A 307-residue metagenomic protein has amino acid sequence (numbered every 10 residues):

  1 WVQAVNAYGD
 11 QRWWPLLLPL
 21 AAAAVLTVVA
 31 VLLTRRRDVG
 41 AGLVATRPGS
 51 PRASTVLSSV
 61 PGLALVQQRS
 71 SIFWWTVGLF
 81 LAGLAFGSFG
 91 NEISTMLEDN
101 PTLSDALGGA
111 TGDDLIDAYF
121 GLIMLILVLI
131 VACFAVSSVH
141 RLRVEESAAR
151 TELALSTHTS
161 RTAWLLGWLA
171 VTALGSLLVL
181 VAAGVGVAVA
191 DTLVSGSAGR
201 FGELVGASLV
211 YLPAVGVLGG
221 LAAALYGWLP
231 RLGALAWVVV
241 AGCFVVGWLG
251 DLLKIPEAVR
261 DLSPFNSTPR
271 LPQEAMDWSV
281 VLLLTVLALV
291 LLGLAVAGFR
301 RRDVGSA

Functional and structural regions predicted by a protein language model:
W1-V29, L33, S88-T111, L235-A307: Terminal transmembrane helical anchor/hairpin motif
V25-F73, V139-R143, A288-A307: Junction motif at the cytosolic side of a transmembrane helix
S71-T95, I126, I130-F134, V238-W248: Hydrophobic alpha-helical transmembrane segments of multi-pass membrane transport/permease proteins
L97-D99, V136-L155: Transmembrane helix boundary and interhelical loop/hinge segments in multi-pass membrane proteins
A118-L142: Long, hydrophobic alpha-helical segments
S160-L174: Membrane-interface alpha-helices at helix entry/exit sites of multi-pass transporters
A170-A223, L282-T285: Secretory targeting signals
L212-V245: A structural motif at transmembrane helix-loop-helix junctions in multipass membrane proteins
